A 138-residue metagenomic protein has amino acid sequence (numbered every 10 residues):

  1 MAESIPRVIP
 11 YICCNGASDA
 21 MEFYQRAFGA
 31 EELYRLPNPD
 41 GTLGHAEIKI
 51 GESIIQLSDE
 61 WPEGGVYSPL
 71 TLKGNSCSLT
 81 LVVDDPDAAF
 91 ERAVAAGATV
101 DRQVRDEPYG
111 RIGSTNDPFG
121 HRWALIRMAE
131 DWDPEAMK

Functional and structural regions predicted by a protein language model:
M1-Y11, M21-P118, L125-K138: Vicinal oxygen chelate
N15-G16: Conserved beta-strand-loop-alpha-helix junction that forms the acyl-donor binding cleft
